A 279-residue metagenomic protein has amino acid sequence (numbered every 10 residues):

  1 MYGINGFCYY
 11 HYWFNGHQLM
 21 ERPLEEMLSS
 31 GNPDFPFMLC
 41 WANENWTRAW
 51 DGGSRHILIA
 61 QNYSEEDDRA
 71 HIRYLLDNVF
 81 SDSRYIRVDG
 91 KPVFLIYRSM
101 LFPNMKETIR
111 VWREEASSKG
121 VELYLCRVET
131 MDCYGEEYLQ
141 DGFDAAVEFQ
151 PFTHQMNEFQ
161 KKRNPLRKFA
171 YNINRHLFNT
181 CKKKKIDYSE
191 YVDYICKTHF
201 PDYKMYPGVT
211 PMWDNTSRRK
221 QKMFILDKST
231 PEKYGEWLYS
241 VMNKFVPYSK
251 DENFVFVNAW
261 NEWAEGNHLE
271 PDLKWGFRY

Functional and structural regions predicted by a protein language model:
M1-Y279: Glycan-processing catalytic domains of CAZymes
